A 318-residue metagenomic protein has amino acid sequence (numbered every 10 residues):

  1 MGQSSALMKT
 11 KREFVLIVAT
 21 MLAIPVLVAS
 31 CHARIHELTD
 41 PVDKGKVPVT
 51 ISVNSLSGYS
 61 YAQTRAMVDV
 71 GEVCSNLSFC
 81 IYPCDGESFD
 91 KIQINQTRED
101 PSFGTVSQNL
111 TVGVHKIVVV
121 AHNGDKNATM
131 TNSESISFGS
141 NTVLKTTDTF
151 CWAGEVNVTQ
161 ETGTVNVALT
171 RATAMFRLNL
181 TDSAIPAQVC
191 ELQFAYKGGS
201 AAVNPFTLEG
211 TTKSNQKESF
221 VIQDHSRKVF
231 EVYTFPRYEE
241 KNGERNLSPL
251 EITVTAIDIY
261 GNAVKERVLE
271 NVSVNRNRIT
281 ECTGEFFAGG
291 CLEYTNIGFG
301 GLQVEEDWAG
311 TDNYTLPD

Functional and structural regions predicted by a protein language model:
M1-S30: Sec-dependent bacterial lipoprotein signal peptides
S5-A6, C31, I136, N141 (+4 more regions): Compositionally biased regions
P25-Y59, L178, N277, C282 (+3 more regions): Bacterial Sec-dependent N-terminal signal peptides
C31, C74, C80, C84 (+5 more regions): Generic recognition of cysteine residues
C31-L77, A128-C190, F194-Y196: Primarily secretory-pathway and cell-envelope proteins
A33, N95-E99, G124-T164, Y260-G290: Structured interaction patches on ligand/partner-binding surfaces of diverse proteins
S52-N54, Y82, N95, T111 (+14 more regions): A structural detector for beta-sheet-dominated domains
G71-T131, Q188-R278, G310-D318: Tryptophan-paired
